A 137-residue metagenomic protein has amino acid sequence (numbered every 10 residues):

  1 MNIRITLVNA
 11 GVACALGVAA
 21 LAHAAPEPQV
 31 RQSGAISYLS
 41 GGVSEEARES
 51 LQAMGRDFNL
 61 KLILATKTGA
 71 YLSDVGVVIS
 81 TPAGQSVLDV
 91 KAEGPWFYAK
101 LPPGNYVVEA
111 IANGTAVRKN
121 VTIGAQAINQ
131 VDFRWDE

Functional and structural regions predicted by a protein language model:
M1-G11: Bacterial N-terminal signal peptides that target proteins for export
N9-A19: Bacterial N-terminal signal peptides
H23-V75, T115-E137: Primarily secretory-pathway and cell-envelope proteins
G76-V87: Short amphipathic beta-strand segments in non-cytosolic proteins
V90-K91, N120: Short hydrophobic alpha-helix segments
G94-K100: Short, surface-exposed beta-strand/beta-hairpin micro-motifs centered on an aromatic residue
P102-P103, A125: Surface-exposed loops/turns
G104-A110: A short tyrosine-centered beta-strand micro-motif
